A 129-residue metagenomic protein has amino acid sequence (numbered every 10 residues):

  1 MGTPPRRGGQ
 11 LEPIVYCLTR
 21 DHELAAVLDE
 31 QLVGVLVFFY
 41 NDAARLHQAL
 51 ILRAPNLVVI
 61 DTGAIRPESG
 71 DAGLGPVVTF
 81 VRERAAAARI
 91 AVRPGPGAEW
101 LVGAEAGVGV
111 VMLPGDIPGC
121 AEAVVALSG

Functional and structural regions predicted by a protein language model:
M1-E30, L36, I51-L52, R82-E83 (+1 more regions): Non-catalytic signal-transmission and effector/linker regions of two-component phosphorelay proteins
L11-Y16, A54-T62, A86-V92, V108-V110: Hydrophobic beta-strand segments of well-ordered beta-sheets in folded domains
L18-R20, Y40, V58: Conserved sequence signature across two-component system core domains
H22-V27, P67-E68, G97-V102: Short, charged/polar "capping" segments at the starts of alpha-helices and the immediately preceding loops
V27-G34, P76-F80, W100-V108: Short, aromatic/basic amphipathic alpha-helical patches
F39-N41, A91-G129: Output/docking surface of receiver
N41-L57: Acidic, metal-coordinating helix/loop segments flanking the phosphotransfer/catalytic sites of two-component signaling
N56-A85, P94-G97: Conserved phosphotransfer microenvironments
